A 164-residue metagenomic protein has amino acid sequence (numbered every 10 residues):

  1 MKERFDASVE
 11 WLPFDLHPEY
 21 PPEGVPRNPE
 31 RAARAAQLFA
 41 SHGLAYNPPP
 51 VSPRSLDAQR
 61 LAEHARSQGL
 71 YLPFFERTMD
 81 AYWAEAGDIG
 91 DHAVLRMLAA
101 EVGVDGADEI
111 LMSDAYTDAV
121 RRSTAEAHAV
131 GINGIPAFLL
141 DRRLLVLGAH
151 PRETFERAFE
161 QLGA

Functional and structural regions predicted by a protein language model:
M1-A7, W11, E63, P73 (+1 more regions): C-terminal cap of thioredoxin/glutaredoxin-like
M1-E85: Structural alpha/beta surface segment adjacent to cysteine/selenocysteine redox centers across thiol/disulfide enzymes
